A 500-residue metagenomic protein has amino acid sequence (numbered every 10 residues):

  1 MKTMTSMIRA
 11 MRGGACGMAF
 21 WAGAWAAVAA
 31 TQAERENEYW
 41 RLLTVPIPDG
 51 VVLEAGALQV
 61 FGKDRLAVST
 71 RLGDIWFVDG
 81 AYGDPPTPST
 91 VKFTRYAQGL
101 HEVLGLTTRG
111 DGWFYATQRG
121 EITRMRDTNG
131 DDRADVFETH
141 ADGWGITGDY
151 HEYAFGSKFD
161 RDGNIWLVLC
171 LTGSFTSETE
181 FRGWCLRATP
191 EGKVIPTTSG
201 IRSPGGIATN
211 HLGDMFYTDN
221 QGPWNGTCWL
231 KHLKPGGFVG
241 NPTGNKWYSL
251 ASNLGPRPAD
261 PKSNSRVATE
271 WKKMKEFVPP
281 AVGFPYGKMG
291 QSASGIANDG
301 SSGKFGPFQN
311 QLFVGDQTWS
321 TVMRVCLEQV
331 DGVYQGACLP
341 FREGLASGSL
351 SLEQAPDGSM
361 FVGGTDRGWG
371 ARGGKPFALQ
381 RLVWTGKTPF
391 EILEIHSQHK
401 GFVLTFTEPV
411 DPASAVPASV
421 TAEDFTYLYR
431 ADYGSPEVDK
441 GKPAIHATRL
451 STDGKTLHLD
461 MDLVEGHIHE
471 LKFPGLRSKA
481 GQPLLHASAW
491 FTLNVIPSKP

Functional and structural regions predicted by a protein language model:
M1-R12: N-terminal secretory signal peptides that target proteins for export/translocation
G14-W25: Bacterial N-terminal signal peptides
A29-G401, P412: Beta-propeller domains with acidic blade repeats across secreted/periplasmic ectodomains and cytosolic WD/CNH propellers
H396, L450-D453: Blade-terminus and WD-like Trp-Asp/Gly-His loop motifs, strongest in beta-propeller folds
K400-L404, L457: Structural beta-strand segments of beta-rich domains
L404-A447, L471-A480, A487-W490: Short, surface-exposed alpha-helix to beta-strand junction/turn motifs within ectodomains of secreted and cell-envelope
D462-I468: Surface-exposed, short loops/turns at beta-strand junctions within beta-sandwich domains
L485-K499: Short beta-strand elements
